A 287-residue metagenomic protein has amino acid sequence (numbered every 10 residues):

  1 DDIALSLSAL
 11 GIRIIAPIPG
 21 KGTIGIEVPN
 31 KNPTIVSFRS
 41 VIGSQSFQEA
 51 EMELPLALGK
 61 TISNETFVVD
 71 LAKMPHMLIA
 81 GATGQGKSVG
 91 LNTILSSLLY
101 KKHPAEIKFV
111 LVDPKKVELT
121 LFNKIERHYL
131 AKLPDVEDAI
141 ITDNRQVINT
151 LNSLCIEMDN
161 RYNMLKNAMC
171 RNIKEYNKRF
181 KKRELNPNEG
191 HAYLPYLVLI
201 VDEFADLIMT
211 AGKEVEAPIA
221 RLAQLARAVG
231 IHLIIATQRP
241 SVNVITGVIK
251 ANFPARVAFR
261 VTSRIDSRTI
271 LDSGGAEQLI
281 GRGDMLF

Functional and structural regions predicted by a protein language model:
A4-L10, I35: Short helix C-cap/helix-to-loop transition motifs enriched in small/turn-promoting residues
A4-L5, A16-E27, S40, Q45-R171 (+3 more regions): P-loop NTPase catalytic phosphate-binding loop
G11-I15: A short linear hydrophobic-aromatic micro-motif
N30, R183-E184: Charged, often glycine-rich, active-site loop that binds/positions anionic groups
K31-S37: Short, charged/polar, Gly/Pro-enriched secondary-structure boundary elements
C170-K181: Short glycine-rich substrate-engagement loop in P-loop NTPases that contacts/grips substrate
Y176-N177, P187-G190: Charged, low-hydrophobicity low-complexity segments
